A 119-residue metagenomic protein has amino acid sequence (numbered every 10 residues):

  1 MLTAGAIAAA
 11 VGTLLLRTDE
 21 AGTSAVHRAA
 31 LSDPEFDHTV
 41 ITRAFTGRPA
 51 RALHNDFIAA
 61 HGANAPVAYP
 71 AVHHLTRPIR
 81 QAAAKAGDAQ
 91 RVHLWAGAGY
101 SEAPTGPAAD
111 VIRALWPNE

Functional and structural regions predicted by a protein language model:
M1-E119: Conserved active-site-proximal phosphate/metal-binding subdomains
